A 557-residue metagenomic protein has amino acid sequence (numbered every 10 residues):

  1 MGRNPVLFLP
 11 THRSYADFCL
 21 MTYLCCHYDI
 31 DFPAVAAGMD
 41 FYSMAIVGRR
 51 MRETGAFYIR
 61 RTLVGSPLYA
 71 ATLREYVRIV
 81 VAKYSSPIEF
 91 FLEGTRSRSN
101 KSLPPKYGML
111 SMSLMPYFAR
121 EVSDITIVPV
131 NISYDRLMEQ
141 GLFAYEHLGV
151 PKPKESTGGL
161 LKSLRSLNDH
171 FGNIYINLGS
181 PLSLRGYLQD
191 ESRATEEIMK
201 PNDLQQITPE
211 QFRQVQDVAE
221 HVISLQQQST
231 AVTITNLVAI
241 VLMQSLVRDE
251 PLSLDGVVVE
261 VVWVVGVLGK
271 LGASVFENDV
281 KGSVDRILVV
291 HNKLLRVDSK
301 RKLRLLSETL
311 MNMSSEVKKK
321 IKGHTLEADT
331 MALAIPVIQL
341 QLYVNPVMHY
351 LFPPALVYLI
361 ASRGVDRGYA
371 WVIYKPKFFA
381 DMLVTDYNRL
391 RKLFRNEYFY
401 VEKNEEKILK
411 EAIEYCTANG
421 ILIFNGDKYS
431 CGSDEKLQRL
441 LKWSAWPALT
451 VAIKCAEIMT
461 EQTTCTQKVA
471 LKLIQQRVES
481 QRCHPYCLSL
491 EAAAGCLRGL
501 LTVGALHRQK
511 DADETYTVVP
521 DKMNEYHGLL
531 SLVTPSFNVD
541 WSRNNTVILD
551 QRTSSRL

Functional and structural regions predicted by a protein language model:
M1-L557: Membrane-interfacial terminal anchoring regions of lipid-handling membrane enzymes
